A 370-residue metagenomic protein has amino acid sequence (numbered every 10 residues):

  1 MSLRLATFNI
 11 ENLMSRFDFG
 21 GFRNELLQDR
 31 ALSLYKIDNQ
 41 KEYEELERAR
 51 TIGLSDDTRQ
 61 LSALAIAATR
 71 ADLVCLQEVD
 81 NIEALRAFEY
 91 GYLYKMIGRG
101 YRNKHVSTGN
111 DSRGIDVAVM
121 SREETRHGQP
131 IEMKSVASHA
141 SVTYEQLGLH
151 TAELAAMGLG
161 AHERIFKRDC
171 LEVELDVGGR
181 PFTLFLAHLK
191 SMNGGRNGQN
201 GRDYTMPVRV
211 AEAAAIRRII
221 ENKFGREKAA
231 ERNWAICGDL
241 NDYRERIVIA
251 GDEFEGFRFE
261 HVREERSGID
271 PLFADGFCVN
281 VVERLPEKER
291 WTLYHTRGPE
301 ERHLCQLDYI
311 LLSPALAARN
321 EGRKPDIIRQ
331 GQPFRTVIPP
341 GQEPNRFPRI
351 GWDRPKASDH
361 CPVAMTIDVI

Functional and structural regions predicted by a protein language model:
M1-M96, H105-D116, L159-A161, D368-I370: N-terminal, active-site-proximal structural segment of metallo-dependent hydrolase catalytic domains
M1-R4, I82, R218-A235, L240-I370: Metal-dependent phosphoester-hydrolase catalytic domains
S2, L73, V79-K190: Structured beta-strand-rich core segments of catalytic domains in phosphoester-bond hydrolases
F8, Q77, A187, G238-D239: Active-site flanking residues adjacent to catalytic metal/cofactor-binding acidic residues
F19, K167, L175-F185, L189-R218 (+1 more regions): Metal-dependent phosphoester/phosphodiester hydrolase catalytic core
G20-N24, E89-L93, N200, I249-F259: Short secondary-structure boundary/capping segments
A31-L34, E45-D57, N81-A87, L93 (+7 more regions): Extended recognition/assembly regions associated with phosphoester-bond processing machinery
A84, R113, N193-G195, Y243-I247: Extracytoplasmic/secreted cell-surface and envelope-processing proteins
